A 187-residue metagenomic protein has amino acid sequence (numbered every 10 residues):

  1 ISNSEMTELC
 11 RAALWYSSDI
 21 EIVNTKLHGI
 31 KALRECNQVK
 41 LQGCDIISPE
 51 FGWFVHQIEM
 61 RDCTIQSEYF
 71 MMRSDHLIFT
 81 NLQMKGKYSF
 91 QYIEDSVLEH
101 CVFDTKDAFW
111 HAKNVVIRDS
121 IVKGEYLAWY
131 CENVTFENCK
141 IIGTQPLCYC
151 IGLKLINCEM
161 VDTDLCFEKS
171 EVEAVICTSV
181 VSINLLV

Functional and structural regions predicted by a protein language model:
I1-V187: Long, distal/terminal scaffolding or interaction modules with repetitive or compositionally biased sequence
